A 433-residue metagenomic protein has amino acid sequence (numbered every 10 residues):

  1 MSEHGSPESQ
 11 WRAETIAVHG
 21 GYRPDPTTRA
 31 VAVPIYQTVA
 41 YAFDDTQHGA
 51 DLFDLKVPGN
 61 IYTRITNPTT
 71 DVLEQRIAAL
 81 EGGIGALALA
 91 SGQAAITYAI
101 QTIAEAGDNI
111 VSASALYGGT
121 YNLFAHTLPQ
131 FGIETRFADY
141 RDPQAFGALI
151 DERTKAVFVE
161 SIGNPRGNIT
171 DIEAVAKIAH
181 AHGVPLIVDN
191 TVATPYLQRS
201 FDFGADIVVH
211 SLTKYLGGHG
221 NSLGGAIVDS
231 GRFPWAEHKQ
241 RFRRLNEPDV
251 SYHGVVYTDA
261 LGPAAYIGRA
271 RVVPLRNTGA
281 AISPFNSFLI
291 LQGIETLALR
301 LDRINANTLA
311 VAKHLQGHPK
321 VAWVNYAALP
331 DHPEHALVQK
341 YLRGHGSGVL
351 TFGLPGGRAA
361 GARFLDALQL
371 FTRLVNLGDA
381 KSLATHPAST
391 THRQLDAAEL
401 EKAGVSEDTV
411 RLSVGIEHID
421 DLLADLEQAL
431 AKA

Functional and structural regions predicted by a protein language model:
M1-N60: N-terminal glycine-rich, Lys/His-bearing helix-loop that initiates the first secondary-structure elements of many
S2-E8, A17-P26, G85-G317: Conserved PLP-enzyme active-site core in the AAT-like
S2-H4, I84, A125, E134 (+5 more regions): PLP-dependent enzyme catalytic core of the Aspartate aminotransferase-like
A40, D45-T97, G119-T127: Conserved N-terminal alpha-helix of the aminotransferase class I/II PLP-enzyme fold
A42-T46, P234-W235, L297, D331 (+3 more regions): Short, acidic Gly/Pro/Ser/Thr-rich loop/turn segments
V157, G225-I227, V324, L350 (+1 more regions): Well-ordered beta-strand positions enriched in small/hydrophobic/aromatic, beta-favoring residues
V228, T351-G353, S413-G415: Short hydrophobic/aromatic beta-strand micro-patches that form the beta-sheet surface supporting nucleotide- or nucleic
T278-A281, F285-S287, Q292, T296 (+3 more regions): Conserved small-domain helix->loop->beta segment predominantly found in fold-type I
